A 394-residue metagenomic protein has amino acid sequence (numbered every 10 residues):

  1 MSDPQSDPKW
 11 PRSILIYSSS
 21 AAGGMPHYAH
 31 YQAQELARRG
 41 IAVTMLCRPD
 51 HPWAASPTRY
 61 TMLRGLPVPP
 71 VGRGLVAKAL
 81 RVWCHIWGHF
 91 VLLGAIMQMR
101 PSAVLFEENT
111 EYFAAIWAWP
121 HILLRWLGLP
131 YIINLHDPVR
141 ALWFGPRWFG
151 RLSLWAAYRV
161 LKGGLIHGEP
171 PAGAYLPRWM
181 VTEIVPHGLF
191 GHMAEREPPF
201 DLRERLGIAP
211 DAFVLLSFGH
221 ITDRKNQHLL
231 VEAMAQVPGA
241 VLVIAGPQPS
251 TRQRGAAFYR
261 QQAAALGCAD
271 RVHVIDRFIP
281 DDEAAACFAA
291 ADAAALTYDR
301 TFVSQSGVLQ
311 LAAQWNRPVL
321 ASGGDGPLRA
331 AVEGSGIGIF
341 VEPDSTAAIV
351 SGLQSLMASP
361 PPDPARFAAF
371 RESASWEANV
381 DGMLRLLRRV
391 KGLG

Functional and structural regions predicted by a protein language model:
K9-W10, S18-G23, H27, Q34-G88 (+3 more regions): N-terminal strand-loop element at the rim of the active site of nucleotide-sugar-dependent glycosyltransferases
G24, D344, A358-V390: A charged, aromatic-enriched C-terminal amphipathic alpha-helix characteristic of glycosyltransferases across folds
H51, V241-F258, R277: Glycosyltransferase donor-sugar binding loop
W155-E197: Donor nucleotide-sugar binding/catalytic pocket of nucleotide-sugar-dependent glycosyltransferases
A194-I208, Y259-Q261, P364: A short helix/loop element that forms part of the nucleotide-sugar donor recognition site in Leloir-type
A209-K225, V231-M234, L242-A245: Conserved donor-binding/catalytic core segment of Leloir-type glycosyltransferases
A256-I279: Nucleotide-activated donor-binding/catalytic signature segment of Leloir-type glycosyltransferases, i.e., the conserved
A286-V303, R317: Acidic donor-binding loop of glycosyltransferase active sites
